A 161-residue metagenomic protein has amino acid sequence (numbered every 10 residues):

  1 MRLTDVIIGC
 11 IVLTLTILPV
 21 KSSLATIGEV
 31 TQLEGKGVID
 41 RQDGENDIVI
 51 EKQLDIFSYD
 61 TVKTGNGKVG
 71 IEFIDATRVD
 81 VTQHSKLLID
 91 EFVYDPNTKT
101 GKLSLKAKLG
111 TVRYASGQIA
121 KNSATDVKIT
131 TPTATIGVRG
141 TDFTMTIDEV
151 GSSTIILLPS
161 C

Functional and structural regions predicted by a protein language model:
M1-G9: Bacterial N-terminal signal peptides that target proteins for export
G9-I17: Bacterial N-terminal signal peptides
S23-C161: Flexible, surface-exposed loop/linker segments and immediately adjacent secondary-structure boundaries
